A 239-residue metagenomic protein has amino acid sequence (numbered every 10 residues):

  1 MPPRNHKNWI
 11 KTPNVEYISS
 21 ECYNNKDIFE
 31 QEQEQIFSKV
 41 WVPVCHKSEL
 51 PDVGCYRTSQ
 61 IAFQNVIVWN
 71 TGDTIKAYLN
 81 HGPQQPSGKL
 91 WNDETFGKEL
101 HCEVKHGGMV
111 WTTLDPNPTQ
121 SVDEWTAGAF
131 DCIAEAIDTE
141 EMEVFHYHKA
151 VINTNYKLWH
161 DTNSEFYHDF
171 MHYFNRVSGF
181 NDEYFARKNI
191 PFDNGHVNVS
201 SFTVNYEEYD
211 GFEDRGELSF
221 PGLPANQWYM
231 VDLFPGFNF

Functional and structural regions predicted by a protein language model:
M1-L79, C102-E103: N-terminal pre-ligand scaffold of iron-sulfur
N24, E94, V151-N155: Generic detector of ordered secondary-structure context
F29-P43, Q84-K89, L218-A225: Short, basic/low-complexity N-terminal boundary segments at the transition from targeting/disordered tails
L50-D52, I61, D93-G97, D232: Short solvent-exposed loop/turn micro-motifs enriched in small/polar/acidic residues
I67-T74, H101-F239: C-terminal catalytic domain of Rieske-type non-heme iron oxygenases
H81-G82, P116: A short beta-strand motif that forms part of the nucleic acid-binding face of small beta-barrel RNA-binding folds
G82-Q85, T203: Compositionally biased, intrinsically disordered low-complexity regions
Q84-K98, C102: Glycine-rich loop(s) and the adjacent beta-strand/alpha-helix scaffold that form part
